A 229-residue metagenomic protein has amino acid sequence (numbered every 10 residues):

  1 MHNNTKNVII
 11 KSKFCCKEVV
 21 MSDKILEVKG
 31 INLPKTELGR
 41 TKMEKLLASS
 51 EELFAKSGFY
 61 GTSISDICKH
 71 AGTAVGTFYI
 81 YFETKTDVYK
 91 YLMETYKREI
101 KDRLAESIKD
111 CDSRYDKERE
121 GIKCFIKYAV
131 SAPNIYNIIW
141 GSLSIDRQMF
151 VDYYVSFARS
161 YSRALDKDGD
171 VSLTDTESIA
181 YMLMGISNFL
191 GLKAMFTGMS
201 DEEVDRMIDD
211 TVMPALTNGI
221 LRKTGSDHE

Functional and structural regions predicted by a protein language model:
M1-T41, T224-E229: N-terminal intrinsically disordered/low-complexity leader segments
K42, L46-F54, Y96, F125: Short hydrophobic clusters on alpha-helical segments that form packing/core surfaces in small helical domains
K45, L53-D87, Y91: Helix-turn-helix
K56-Y60, C111, A132: Short coil/turn segments at alpha/beta junctions that flank glycine-rich nucleotide-binding fingerprints
F82, Y89-E99, R103, I139 (+1 more regions): Alpha-helical DNA-contacting segments of helix-turn-helix folds
Y91, A105-S131, A180-L183: Hydrophobic alpha-helical connector segments
R98-K101, A105, S144-D170, E177-Y181 (+1 more regions): Amphipathic alpha-helical packing segments from all-alpha helical-bundle domains
Y136-G141, D166-M213, K223-E229: Hydrophobic/aromatic-rich alpha-helical bundle segments in the mid-to-C-terminal region
